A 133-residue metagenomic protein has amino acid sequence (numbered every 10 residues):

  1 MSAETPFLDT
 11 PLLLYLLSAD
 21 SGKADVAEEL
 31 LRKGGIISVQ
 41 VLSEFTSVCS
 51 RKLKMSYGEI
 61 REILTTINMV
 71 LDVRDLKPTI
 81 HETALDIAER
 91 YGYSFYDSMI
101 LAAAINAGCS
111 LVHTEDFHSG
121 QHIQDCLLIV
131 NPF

Functional and structural regions predicted by a protein language model:
M1-S2, A102-F133: Acidic, PIN/NYN-like endoribonuclease modules and their adjacent C-terminal/linker elements
M1-S38, K52-E62: Short, well-structured N-terminal submotif of metal-dependent ribonuclease cores
L8-D9, S38-V39, Y93-S94, D116 (+1 more regions): Histidine- and aromatic-rich ligand-binding microenvironments
L12-L13, V41, I80, I100 (+1 more regions): Alpha-helix capping/helix-boundary segments
V39-S47: Short, conserved active-site loops that position catalytic residues or coordinate cofactors/metal ions across diverse
D72-E115: Active-site neighborhoods of divalent-metal-dependent phosphate/nucleic-acid chemistry enzymes
